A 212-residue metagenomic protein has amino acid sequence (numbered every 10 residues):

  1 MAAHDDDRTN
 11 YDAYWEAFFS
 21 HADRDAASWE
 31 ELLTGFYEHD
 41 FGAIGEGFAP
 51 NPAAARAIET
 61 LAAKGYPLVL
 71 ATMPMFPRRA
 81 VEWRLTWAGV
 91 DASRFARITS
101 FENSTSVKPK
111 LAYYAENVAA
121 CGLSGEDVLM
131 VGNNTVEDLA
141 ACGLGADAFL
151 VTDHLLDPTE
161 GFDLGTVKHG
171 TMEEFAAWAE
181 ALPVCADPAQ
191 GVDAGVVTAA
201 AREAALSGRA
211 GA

Functional and structural regions predicted by a protein language model:
M1-E38: A metal-dependent, Asp-based hydrolase signature
A2, E38-F41, Y66, S100-N103 (+1 more regions): A broad detector of the eukaryotic-type serine/threonine protein kinase catalytic domain
T9, S28-E31, E38-L70: Short, acidic loop-to-helix structural element flanking the phosphoryl-transfer center in phosphate-processing enzymes
D12-A17, R79, L111-A112: A generic alpha-helix surface/boundary motif
F18-S28, P52-R56, W83-T86: Short low-complexity stretches enriched in small and charged residues
I44-F48, P77, T105: Short, flexible loop segments at the rims of nucleotide/cofactor-binding pockets, characterized by
A55, E59, M73-M75, E82-A212: Asp-based, Mg2+/Mn2+-dependent phosphohydrolase catalytic module
